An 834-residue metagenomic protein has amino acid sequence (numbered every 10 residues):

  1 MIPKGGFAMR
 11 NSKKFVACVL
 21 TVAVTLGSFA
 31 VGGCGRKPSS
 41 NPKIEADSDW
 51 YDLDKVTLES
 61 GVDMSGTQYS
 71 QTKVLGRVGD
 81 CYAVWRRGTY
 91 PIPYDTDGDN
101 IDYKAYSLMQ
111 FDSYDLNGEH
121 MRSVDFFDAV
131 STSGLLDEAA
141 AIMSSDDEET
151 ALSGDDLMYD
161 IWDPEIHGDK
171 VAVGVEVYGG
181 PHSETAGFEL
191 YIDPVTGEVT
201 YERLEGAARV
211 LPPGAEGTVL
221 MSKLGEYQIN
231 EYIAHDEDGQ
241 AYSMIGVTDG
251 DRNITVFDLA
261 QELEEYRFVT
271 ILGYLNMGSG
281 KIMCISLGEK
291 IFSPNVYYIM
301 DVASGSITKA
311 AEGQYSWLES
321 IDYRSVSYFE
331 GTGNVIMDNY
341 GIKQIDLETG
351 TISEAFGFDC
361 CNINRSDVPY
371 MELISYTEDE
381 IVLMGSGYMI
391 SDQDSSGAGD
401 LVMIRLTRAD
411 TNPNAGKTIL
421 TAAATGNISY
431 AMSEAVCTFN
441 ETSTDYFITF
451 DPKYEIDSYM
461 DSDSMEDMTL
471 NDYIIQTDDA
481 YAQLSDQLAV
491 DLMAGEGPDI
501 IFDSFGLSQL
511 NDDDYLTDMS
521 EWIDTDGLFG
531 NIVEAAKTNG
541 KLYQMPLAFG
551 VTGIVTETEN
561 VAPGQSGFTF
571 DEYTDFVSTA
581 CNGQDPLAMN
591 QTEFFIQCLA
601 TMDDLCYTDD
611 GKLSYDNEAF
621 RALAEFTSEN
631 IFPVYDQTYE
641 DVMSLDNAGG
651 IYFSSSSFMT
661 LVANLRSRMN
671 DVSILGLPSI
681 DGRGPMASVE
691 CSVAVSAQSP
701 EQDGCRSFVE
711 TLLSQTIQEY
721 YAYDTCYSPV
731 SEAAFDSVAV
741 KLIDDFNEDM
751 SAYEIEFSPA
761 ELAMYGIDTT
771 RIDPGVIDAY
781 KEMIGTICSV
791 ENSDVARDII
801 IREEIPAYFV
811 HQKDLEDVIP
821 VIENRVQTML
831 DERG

Functional and structural regions predicted by a protein language model:
I44-G66, G98, D102-S153, S183-P213 (+4 more regions): Surface-exposed loop/turn elements that mediate protein-protein interactions on large endomembrane-trafficking
T67-R77, D156-E165, G206-G225, E264-M277 (+2 more regions): Repeated scaffold domains used in trafficking and secretory/extracellular systems, primarily beta-propellers
D169, D193, K537-T638, A697-D703 (+1 more regions): Helix-loop-helix "hinge/cap" segment bordering the ligand-binding cleft or interdomain interface
A415-S429, Y446-K453, I500, Y543: Short, well-ordered beta-strand elements
D457-G530: Extracytoplasmic "Venus flytrap"/periplasmic binding protein-like
D503-G553, S673-P678: Hinge/lid segment of periplasmic solute-binding proteins
S628-E710, Q715, S728-E732: Extracytoplasmic/periplasmic substrate-binding proteins
E748-V826: C-terminal capping/gating helix-and-loop segments adjacent to ligand/active sites or protein-protein/ligand interfaces
